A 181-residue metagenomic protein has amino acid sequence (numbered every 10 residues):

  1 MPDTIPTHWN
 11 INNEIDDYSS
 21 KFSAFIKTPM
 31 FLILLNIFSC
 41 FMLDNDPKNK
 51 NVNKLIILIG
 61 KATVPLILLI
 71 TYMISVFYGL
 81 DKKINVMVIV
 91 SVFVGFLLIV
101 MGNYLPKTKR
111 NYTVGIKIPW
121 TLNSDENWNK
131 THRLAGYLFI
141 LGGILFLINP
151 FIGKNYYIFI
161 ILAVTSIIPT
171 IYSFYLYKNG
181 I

Functional and structural regions predicted by a protein language model:
M1, I33-N45, V100-G115, Y175-Y177: Membrane-water interface of transmembrane alpha-helices
M1-I26, V114-N123: Active-site and channel-lining beta-strand-loop segments that bind or position nucleotide-derived/phosphorylated
D3, S19, V76-I89, I148-N155: Helix-coil boundary and interhelical linker segments in multi-pass alpha-helical membrane proteins
D17-L32, I84-M101: Alpha-helical transmembrane segments
A24-F31, S39, L58-L66, N129-I140: Select subsegments of transmembrane alpha-helices in polytopic membrane proteins, especially boundary-proximal
L32-S39, P65-S75, V94-M101, F139-F146 (+3 more regions): Helical transmembrane-bundle signal
F41-V88: Ordered, amphipathic secondary-structure segments that act as subunit-interaction surfaces in large macromolecular
Y112-I181: Terminal transmembrane helical module of multi-pass membrane proteins
